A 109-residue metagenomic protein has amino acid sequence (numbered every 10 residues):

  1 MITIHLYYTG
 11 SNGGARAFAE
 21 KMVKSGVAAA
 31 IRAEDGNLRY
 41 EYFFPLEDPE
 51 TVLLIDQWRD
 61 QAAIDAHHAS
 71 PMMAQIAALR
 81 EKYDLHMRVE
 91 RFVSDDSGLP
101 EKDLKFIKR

Functional and structural regions predicted by a protein language model:
M1-V52, Q57-A69, E81, L85-R109: Short S/T/G/P-rich N-terminal loop/turn motif that feeds into the first structured element of a domain
